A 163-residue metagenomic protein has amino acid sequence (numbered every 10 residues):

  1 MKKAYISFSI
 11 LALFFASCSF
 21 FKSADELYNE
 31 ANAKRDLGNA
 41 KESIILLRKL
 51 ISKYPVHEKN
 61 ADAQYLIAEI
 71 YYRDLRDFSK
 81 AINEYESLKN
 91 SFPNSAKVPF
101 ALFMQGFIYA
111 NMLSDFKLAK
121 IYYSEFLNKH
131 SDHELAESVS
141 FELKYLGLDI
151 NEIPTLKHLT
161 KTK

Functional and structural regions predicted by a protein language model:
K2-I6, F14-K163: Acidic, polar-rich low-complexity tracts and alpha-helical solenoid repeat scaffolds
